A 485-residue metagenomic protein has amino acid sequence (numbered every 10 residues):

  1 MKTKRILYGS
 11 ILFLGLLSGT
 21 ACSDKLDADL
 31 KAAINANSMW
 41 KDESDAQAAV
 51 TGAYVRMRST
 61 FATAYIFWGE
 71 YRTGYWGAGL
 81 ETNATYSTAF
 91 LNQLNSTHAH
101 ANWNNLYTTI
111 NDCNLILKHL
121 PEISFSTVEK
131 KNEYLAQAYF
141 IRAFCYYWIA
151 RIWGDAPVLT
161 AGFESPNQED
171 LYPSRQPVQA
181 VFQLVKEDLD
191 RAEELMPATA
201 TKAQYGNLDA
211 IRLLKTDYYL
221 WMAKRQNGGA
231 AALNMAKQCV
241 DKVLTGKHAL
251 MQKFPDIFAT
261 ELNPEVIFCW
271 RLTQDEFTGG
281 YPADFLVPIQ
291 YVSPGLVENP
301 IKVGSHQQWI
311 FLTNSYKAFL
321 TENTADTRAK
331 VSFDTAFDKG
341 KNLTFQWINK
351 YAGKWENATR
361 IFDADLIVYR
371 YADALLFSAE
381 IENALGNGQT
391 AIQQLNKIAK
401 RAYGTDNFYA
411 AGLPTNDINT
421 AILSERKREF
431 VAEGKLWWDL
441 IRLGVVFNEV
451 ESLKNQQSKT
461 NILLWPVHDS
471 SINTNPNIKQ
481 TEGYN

Functional and structural regions predicted by a protein language model:
T3-I6, G15-S44, V185, T216 (+4 more regions): Bacterial Sec-dependent N-terminal signal peptides
A21-C22, G77-A78, L106-Y107, L184 (+5 more regions): Long, intrinsically disordered, low-complexity segments
S23-N83, F182, K186-E193, Y205-K339 (+1 more regions): An aromatic- and glycine-enriched ligand-binding surface/loop that stacks and positions planar moieties
D42, Q47-A48, V55, N83-W153 (+5 more regions): Conserved, well-structured interaction surfaces
L91, N314-R370: Flexible, polar/acidic helix-loop-strand segments at domain edges
A150-I152, P157, A200, W221-A230 (+1 more regions): Short coil/turn linking the two alpha-helices of tandem helical-hairpin repeats
